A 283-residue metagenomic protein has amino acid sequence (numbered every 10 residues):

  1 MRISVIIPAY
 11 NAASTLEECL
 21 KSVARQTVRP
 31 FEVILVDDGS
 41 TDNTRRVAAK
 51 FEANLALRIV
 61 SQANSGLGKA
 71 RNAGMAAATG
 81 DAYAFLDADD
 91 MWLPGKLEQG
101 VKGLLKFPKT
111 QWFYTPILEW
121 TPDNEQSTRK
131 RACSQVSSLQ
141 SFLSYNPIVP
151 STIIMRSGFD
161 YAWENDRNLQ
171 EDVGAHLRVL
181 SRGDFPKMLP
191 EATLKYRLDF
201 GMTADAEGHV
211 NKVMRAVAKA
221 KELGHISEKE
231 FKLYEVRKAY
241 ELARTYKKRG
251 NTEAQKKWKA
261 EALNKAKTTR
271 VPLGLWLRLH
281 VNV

Functional and structural regions predicted by a protein language model:
S14-E17, D42-K50, M91, G95: Acidic helix N-cap motif at the loop->helix transition within catalytic regions of sugar-transfer enzymes
K21-P30: Short, acidic, metal-binding catalytic loop of nucleotide-sugar glycosyltransferases
S22, D37-R46, D87: A conserved acidic beta->alpha catalytic loop
Q62-A78, Q99: Glycine-rich, basic loop-to-helix element that forms the pyrophosphate-binding segment of sugar-nucleotide handling
Y83: Short aromatic/hydrophobic "clamp" motif used to bind/position activated sugar donors
G95-S127: Conserved donor NDP-sugar-binding/catalytic core segment of glycosyltransferases
T115, A132-H209: Conserved nucleotide-sugar donor-binding catalytic segment
S181, A192-D199, A204-K229, T252-K265: Catalytic core of nucleotide-sugar-dependent glycosyltransferases
